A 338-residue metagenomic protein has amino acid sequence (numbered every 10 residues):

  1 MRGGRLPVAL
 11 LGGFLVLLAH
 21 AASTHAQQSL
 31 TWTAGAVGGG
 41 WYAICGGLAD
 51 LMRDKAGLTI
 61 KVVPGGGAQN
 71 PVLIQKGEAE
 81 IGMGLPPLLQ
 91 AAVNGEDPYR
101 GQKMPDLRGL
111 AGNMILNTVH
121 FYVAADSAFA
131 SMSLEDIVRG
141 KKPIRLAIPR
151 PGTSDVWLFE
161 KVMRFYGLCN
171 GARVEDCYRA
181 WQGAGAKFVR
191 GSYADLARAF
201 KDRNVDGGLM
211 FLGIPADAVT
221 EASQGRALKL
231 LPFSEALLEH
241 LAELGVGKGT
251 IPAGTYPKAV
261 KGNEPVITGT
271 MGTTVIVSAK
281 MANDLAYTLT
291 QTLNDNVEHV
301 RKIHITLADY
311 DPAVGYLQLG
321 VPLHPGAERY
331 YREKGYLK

Functional and structural regions predicted by a protein language model:
G12-G13, T24: Cleavable N-terminal signal peptides
A19-A21: N-terminal signal peptide c-region/cleavage motif recognized by signal peptidases
Q28-D54, L58-K61, N117-D202, E298 (+3 more regions): Bilobed "Venus flytrap"/periplasmic-binding protein-like clamshell domains and structurally analogous long
I44-D50, K61-D106, A194-A199, G208 (+2 more regions): Pocket-flanking alpha-helical
G101-V119, P257-V266: A structural signal for short loop-to-beta-strand junctions that line the ligand-binding cleft of periplasmic/secreted
M114-S127, T268-I276: Periplasmic solute-binding protein
D195, D202, G207, L212-S223 (+3 more regions): An extracytoplasmic/periplasmic, membrane-proximal ligand-sensing/linker region
K229-T288, Y330: C-terminal lobe and pocket-closing loops of periplasmic/extracytoplasmic Venus-flytrap solute-binding proteins
